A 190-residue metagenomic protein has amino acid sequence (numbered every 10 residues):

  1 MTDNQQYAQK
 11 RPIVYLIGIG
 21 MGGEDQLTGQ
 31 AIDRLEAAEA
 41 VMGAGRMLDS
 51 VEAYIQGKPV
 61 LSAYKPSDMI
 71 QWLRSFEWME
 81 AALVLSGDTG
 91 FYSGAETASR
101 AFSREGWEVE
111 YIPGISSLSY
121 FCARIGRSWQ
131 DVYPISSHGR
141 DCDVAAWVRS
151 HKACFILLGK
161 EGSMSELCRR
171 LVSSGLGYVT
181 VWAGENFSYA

Functional and structural regions predicted by a protein language model:
M1-I115, S119, G139-C142: Class I S-adenosyl-L-methionine
D3-L16, W78-A81, H151-A190: A contiguous loop/helix-start segment that scaffolds small-molecule binding in enzyme catalytic cores
F91, E110-Y111, W147-R149, I156-E161: Short capping loops/turns at secondary-structure boundaries
G94, F121, V144, E166-R170: Hydrophobic side chains in well-ordered alpha-helices
R100-W107, R127-D131, S174-V179: A short alpha->loop->secondary-structure connector
S117-S150, G159: Short, glycine-/small-residue-rich phosphate/pyrophosphate-handling segment
